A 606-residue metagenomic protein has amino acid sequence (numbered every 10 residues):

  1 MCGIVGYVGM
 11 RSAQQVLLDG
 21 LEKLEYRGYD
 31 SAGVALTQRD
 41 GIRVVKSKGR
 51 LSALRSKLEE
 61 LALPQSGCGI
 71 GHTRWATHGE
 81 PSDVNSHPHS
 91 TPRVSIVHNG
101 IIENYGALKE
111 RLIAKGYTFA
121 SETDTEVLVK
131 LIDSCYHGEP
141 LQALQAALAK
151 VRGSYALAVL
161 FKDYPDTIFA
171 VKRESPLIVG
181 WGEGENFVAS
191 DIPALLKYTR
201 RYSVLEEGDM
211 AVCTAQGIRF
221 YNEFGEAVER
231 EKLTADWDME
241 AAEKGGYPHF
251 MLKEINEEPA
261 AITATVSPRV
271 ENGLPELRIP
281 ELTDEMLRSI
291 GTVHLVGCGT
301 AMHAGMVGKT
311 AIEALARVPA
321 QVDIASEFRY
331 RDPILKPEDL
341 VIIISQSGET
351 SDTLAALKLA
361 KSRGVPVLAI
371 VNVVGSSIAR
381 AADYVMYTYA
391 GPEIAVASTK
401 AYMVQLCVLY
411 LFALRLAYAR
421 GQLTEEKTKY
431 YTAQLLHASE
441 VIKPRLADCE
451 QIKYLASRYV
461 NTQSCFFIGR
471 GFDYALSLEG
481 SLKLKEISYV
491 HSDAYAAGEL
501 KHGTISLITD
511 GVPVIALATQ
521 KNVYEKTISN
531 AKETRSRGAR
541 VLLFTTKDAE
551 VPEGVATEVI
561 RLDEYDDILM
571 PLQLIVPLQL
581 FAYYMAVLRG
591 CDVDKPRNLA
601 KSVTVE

Functional and structural regions predicted by a protein language model:
M1-K244, P248-H249, E257-T292, Y330 (+4 more regions): Conserved short alpha-helical segments that host acidic/polar catalytic motifs at enzyme active sites
D163-Y164, S175-L177, E183-G184, Y202-G246 (+2 more regions): A SIS-like phosphosugar-recognition module
